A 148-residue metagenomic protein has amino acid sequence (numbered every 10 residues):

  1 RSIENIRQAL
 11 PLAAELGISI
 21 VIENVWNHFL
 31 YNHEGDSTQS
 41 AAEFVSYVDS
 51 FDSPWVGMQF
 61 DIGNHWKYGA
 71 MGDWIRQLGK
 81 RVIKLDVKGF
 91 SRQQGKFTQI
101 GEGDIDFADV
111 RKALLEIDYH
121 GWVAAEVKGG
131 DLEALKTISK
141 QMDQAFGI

Functional and structural regions predicted by a protein language model:
R1, W26-D36: Surface-exposed cleft-lining segments at the edges of enzyme active sites
R1-L16: An active-site-proximal structural segment forming one wall of the substrate-binding cleft that immediately precedes
R7, S19, N32, T38-I148: Histidine-acidic metal/acid-base catalytic patches
E15-H28, A124: Active-site groove signature of glycoside hydrolases
